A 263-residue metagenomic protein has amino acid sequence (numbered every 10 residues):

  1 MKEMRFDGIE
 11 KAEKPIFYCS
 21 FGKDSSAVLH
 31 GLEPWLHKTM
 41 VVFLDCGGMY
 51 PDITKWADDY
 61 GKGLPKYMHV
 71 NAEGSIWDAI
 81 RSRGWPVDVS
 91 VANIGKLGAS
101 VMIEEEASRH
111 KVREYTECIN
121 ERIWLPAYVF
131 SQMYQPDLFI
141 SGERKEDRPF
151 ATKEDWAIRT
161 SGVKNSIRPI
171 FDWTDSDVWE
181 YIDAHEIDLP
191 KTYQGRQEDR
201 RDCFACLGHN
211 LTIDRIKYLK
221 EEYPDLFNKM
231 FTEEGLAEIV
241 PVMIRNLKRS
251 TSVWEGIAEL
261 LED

Functional and structural regions predicted by a protein language model:
M1-A184, D263: ATP-dependent adenylation/nucleotidyltransferase module used to activate substrates
K11-K14, D177-W179, D183-D263: ATP/NTP-dependent adenylation/nucleotidyl-transfer catalytic domains that generate, transfer, or process NMP-activated
